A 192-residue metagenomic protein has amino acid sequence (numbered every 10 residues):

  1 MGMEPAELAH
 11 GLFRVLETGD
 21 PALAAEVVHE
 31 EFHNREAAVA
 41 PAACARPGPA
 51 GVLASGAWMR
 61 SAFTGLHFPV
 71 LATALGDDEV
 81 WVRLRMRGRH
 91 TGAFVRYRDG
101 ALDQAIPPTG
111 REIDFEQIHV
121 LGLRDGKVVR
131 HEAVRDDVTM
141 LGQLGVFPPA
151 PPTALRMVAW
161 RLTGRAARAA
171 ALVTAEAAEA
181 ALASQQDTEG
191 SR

Functional and structural regions predicted by a protein language model:
M1-R192: C-terminal and inter-domain tail/linker signature
